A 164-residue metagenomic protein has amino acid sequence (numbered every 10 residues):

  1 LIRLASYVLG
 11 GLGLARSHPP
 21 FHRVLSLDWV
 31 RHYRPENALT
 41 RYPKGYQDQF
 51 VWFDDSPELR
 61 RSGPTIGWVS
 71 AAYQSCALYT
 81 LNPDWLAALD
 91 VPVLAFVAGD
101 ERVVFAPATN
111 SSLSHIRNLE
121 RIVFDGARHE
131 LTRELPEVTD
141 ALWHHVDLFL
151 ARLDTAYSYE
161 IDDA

Functional and structural regions predicted by a protein language model:
L1-R60: Alpha/beta-hydrolase-fold enzymes
I2-L4, S111-S114: Glycine-rich, phosphate-binding/catalytic loops in enzymes
K44, G63, G67, P107 (+1 more regions): Conserved active-site and cofactor/substrate-binding residues in soluble primary-metabolism enzymes
P64-W85: Active-site nucleophile elbow and catalytic-triad environment of alpha/beta-hydrolase enzymes
W85-D90, S114-R117: Short, conserved loop/helix-junction motifs that constitute active-site signature segments in enzyme catalytic cores
L89, A95-V97: Short beta-strand/loop motif that positions the catalytic acidic residue of the alpha/beta-hydrolase fold
R102-A108: Conserved alpha/beta-hydrolase "acid-adjacent" motif
L119-A164: Catalytic active-site module of serine/aspartate enzymes centered on a nucleophile-bearing elbow/loop
